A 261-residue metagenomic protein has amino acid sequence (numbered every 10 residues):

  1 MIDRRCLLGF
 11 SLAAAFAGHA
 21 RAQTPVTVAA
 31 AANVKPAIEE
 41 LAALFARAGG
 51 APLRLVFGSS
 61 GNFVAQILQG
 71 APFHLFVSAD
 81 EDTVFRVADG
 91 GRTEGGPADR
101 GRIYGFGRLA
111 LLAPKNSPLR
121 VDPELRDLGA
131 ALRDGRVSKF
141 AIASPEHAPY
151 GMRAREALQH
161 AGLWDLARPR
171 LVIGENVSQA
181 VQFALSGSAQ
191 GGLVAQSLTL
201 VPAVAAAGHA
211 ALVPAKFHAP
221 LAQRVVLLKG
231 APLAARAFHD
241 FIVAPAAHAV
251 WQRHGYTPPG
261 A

Functional and structural regions predicted by a protein language model:
M1-A13, R21: N-terminal secretory signal peptides and thylakoid transit peptides that target proteins across membranes
Q23-F57, G61-A71, S78-E81, F85-A261: Exported/periplasmic ABC-transporter solute-binding proteins
